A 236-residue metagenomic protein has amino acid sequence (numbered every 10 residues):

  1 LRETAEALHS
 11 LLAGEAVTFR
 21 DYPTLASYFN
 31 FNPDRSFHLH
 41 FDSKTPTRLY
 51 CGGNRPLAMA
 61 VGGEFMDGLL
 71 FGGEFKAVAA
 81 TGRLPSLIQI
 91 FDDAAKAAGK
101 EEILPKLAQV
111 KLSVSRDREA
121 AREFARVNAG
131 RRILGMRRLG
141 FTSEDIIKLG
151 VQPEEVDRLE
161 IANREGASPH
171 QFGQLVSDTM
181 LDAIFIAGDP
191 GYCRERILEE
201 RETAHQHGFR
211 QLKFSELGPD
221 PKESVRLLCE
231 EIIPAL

Functional and structural regions predicted by a protein language model:
L1-L39, G82-Q206: An alpha-helical appendage that flanks or caps ligand/catalytic pockets
S10, G63-E64, E202, P234: Solvent-exposed polar/charged
L39-D42, D67-G68, G208-Q211: Short, surface-exposed connector motifs at secondary-structure boundaries
S43-A95: Loop-centered beta-sheet repeat module
L49-G52, L69-F71, L104-V110, R210-F214: Hydrophobic faces of well-ordered beta-strands that scaffold small-molecule active sites in alpha/beta enzyme cores
M66-D67, R126-V127, E230-E231: Short, solvent-exposed amphipathic alpha-helical segments in soluble enzyme and RNA/protein-processing domains
K76-G82, S113-V114, I186, L217-E223: Acidic-and-aromatic substrate-binding clefts and catalytic sites of carbohydrate-active enzymes
G188-L236: Long, low-complexity C-terminal extensions of enzymes
